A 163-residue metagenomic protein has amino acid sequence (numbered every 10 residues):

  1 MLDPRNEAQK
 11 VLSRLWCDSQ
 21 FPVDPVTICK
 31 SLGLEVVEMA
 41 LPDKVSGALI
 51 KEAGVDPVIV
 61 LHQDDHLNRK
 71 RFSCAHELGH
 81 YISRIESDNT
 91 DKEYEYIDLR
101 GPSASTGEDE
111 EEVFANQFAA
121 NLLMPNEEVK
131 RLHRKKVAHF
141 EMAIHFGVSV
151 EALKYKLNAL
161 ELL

Functional and structural regions predicted by a protein language model:
M1-L163: Active-site hotspot residues in diverse enzymes, especially metal/ion-binding acidic/histidine motifs
